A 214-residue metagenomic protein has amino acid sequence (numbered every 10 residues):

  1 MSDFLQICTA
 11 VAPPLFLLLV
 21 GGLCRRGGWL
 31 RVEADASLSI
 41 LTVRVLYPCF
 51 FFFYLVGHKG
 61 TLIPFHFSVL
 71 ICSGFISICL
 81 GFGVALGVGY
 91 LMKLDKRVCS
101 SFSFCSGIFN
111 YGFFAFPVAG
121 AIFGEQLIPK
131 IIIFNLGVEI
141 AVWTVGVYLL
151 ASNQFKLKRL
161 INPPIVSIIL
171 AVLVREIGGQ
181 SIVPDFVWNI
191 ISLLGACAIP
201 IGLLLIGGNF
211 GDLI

Functional and structural regions predicted by a protein language model:
M1-I214: Alpha-helical transmembrane segments of multi-pass small-molecule/ion transporters
